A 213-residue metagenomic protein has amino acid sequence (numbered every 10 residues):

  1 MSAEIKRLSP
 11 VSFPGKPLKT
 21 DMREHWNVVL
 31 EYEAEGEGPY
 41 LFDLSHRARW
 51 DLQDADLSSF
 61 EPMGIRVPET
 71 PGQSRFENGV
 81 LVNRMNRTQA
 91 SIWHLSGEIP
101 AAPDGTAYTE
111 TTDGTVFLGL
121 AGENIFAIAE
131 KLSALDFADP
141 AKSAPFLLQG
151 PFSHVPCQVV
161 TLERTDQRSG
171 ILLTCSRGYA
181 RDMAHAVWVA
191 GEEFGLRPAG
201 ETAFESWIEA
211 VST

Functional and structural regions predicted by a protein language model:
M1-E77, F194-T213: Acidic, proline/glycine-enriched N-terminal capping motif
G38-E61, T109-D136: Short glycine-/aliphatic-rich beta-strand segments at the starts of folded cytosolic domains
A55, W93-I99, E123-I125, S176-R181: Helix N-cap motif at beta-to-alpha junctions
D56-V80, E123, A127-V155: Internal amphipathic helical hairpin motif
V67-P68, A101-D113, D136-P140, W188-A199: A common structural junction motif
N83-A101: Ordered, amphipathic secondary-structure segments that act as subunit-interaction surfaces in large macromolecular
D113-G119, E123-F126, L148-S153, G200-T213: Short proline/glycine- and acidic-rich turn/helix-capping motifs at secondary-structure junctions
G170-A199: Mixed-charge, glycine-accented linear interaction segment located at domain edges/termini
